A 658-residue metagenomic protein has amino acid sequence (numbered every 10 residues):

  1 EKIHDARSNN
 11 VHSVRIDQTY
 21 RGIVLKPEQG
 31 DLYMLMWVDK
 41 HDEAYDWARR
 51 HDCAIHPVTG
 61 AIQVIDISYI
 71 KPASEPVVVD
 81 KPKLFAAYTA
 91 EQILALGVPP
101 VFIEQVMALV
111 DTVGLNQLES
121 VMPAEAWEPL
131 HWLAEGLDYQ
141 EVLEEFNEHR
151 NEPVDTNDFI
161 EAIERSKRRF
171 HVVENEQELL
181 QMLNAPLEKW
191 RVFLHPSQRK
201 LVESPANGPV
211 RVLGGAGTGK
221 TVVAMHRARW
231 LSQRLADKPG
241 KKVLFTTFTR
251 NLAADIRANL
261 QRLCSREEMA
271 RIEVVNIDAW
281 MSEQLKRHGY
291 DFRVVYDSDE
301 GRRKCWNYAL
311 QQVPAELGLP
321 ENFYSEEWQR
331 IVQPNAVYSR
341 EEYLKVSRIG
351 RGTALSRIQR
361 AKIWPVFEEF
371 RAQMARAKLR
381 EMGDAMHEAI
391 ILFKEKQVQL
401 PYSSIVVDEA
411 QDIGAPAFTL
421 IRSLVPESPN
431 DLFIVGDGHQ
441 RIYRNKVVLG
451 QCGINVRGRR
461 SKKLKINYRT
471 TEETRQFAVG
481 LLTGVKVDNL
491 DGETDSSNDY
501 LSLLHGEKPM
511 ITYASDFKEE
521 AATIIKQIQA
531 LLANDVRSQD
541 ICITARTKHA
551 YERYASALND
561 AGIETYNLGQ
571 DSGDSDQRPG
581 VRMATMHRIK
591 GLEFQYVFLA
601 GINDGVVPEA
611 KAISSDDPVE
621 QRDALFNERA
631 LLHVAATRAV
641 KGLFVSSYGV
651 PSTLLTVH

Functional and structural regions predicted by a protein language model:
E1-R15, S575: A short, surface-exposed loop/turn module that caps and links secondary-structure elements
H12-L133, E145: Enriched for short, Lys/Arg-rich terminal
R15-T19, P27, N467, L592 (+2 more regions): A short, compositionally biased micro-patch
V64-L94, V98-Q105, V110-D111, E125 (+1 more regions): Accessory/regulatory regions of helicases
P76-L133, G289-Q359: ATP-hydrolysis module of ASCE/P-loop NTPase motor domains, specifically the Walker B Asp-Glu catalytic pair
L115-E174: Interdomain "pre-motor" coupling segment immediately N-terminal to P-loop NTPase/helicase cores
N157-P196, E203, L213, L319-S403: Accessory N-terminal region flanking or inserted into the helicase ATPase core in nucleic-acid motor proteins
R191, H195-K242, F248-R293, S356-Q359 (+7 more regions): Conserved helicase motor core of SF1/SF2 NTP-dependent helicases
